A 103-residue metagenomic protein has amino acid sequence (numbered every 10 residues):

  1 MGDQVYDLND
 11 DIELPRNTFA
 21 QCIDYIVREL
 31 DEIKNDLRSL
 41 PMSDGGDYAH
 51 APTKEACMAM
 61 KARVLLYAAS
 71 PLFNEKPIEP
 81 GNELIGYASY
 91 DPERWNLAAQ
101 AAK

Functional and structural regions predicted by a protein language model:
M1-K103: Structured, solvent-exposed acidic/aromatic patches
